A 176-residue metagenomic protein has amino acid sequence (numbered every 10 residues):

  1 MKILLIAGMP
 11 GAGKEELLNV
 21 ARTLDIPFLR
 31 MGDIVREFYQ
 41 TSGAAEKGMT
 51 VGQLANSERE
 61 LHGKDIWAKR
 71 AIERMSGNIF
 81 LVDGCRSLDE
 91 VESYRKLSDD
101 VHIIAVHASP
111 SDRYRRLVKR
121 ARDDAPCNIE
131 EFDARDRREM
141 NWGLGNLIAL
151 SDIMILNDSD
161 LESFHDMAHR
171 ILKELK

Functional and structural regions predicted by a protein language model:
M1-L4: Extreme N-terminal starter segment of soluble prokaryotic enzymes
M9, A21: P-loop (Walker A) phosphate-binding loop of NTP-binding proteins
K14: Conserved lysine of the Walker
L17-L18: Post-Walker A alpha-helix
P27-L81, C85-S93, E131-A134: ATP-dependent small-molecule kinase phosphotransfer cores that center on conserved nucleotide phosphate-binding segments
F28, F80, I103, I153-L156: Short, well-ordered beta-strand core segments
K47-Q53, E92-N146: A glycine- and Lys/Arg-enriched "phosphate-lid" helix/loop adjacent to the NTP-binding pocket of small-molecule kinases
L61, I66, K119-E174: Small-molecule kinase domains that catalyze NTP-dependent phosphoryl transfer to phosphate-bearing small molecules
